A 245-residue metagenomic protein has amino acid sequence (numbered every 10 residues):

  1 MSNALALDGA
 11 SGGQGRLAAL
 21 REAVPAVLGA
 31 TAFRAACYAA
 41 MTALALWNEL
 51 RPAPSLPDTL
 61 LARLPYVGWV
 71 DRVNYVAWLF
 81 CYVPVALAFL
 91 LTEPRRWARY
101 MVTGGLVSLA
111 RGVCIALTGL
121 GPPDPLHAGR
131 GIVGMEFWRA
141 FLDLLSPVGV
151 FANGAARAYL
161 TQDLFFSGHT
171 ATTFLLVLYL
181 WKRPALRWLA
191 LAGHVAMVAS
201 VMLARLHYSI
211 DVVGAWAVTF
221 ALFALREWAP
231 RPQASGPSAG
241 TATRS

Functional and structural regions predicted by a protein language model:
S2-V85, F89-T92: N-terminal transmembrane-helix/juxtamembrane module of multi-pass inner/ER membrane proteins
Y38-A39, S108-C114, H194-R205: Aromatic-anchored segments of alpha-helical transmembrane domains
L46-P57, E93-L186, Q233-T243: Membrane-interface loops
Y66-F80, Y159-Y179, S209, V213: Membrane-interface loop-to-helix entry segments
W78, G105, L175-L176, L191-H194 (+1 more regions): Residues within membrane-spanning alpha-helices of integral membrane proteins, especially the hydrophobic core/packing
V83-A86, T170-A190, W216-R226: Membrane-interfacial alpha-helical segments at the cytosolic side of multi-pass membrane proteins
P122, T161-F165, V195-L222: Interfacial helix-loop-helix junctions of multi-pass membrane proteins
A204, G214-S245: C-terminal membrane module of polytopic membrane proteins
